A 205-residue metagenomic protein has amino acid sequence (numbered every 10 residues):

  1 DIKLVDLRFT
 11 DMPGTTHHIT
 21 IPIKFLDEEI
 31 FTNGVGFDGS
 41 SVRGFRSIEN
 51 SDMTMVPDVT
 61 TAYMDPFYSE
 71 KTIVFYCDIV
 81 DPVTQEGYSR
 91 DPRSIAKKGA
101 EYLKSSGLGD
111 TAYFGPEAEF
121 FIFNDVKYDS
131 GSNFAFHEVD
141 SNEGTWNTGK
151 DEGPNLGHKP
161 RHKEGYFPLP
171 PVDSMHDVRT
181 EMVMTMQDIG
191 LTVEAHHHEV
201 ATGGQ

Functional and structural regions predicted by a protein language model:
D1-Q205: Glycine-rich, acidic/polar active-site loops that bind/position phosphate-bearing ligands
